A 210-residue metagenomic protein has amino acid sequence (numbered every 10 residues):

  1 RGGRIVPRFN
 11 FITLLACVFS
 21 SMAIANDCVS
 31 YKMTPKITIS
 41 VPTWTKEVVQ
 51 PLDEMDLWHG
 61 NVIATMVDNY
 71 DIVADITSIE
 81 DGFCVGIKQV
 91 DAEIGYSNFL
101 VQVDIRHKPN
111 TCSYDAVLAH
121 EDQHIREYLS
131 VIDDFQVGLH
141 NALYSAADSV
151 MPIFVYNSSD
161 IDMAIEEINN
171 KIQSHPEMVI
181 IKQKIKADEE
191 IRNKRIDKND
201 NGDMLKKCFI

Functional and structural regions predicted by a protein language model:
R1-V6: Short, Lys/Arg-enriched N-terminal segments with co-localized hydrophobic residues within the first ~10-30 amino acids
P7-L14: Sec-dependent signal peptide recognition, specifically the positively charged N-region followed immediately by
S20-S21: N-terminal signal peptide c-region/cleavage motif recognized by signal peptidases
V29-I94, N98-I105, A146-I210: Metalloprotease/metallohydrolase-associated module, dominated by Zn2+-dependent proteases
N110-Q123: Short alpha-helix carrying the canonical HExxH Zn2+-binding catalytic motif
D122-L139: Catalytic Zn2+-binding segment of zinc metalloproteases
